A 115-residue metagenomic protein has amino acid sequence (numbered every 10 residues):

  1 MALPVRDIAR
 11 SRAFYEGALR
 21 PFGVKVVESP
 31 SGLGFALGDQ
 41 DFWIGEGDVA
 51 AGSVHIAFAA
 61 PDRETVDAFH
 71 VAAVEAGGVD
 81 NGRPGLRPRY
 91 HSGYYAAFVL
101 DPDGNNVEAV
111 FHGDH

Functional and structural regions predicted by a protein language model:
M1, G52-I56: Short amphipathic alpha-helical segments
A2-D41: Core segments of cupin and vicinal oxygen chelate
D7-A9, A57-D103: Vicinal oxygen chelate
G34-D39, G47, V99-P102: Active-site beta-strand termini and strand-to-loop segments that position acidic
V49-G52, H91: Short glycine-enriched loop/turn motifs at secondary-structure junctions
P88-R89, H112-H115: A short acidic/small-residue loop/turn micro-motif
N106: Glycine-rich acetyl-CoA-binding "A-motif" of GNAT/NAT acetyltransferases
A109: Short glycine-/small-residue motifs
